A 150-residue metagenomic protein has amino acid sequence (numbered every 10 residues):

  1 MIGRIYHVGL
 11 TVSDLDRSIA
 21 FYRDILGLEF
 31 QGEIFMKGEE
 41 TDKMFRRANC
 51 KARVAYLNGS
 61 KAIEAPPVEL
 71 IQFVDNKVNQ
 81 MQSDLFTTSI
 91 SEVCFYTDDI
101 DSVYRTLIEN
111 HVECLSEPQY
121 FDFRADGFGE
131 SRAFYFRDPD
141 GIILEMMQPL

Functional and structural regions predicted by a protein language model:
M1, L10, E33, C94-L150: Vicinal oxygen chelate
I5-S13, A55-V74, N79-I108, R132-R137: Vicinal oxygen chelate
T11-E64, G129: Core segments of cupin and vicinal oxygen chelate
A20-M36, P66-Q72, V103-P118: Conserved long hydrophobic alpha-helices within structured protein cores
G38-K43, N76-M81, F121-G127: A short, acidic/glycine-rich surface segment
